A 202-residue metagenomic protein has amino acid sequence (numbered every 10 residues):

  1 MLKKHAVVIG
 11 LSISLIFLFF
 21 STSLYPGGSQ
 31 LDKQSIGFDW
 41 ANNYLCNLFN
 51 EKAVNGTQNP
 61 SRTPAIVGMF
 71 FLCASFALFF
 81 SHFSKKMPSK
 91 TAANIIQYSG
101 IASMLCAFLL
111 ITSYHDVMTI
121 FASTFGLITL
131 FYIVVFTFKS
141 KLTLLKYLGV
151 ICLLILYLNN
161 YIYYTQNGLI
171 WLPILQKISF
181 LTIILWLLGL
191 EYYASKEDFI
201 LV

Functional and structural regions predicted by a protein language model:
L2-L31: N-terminal signal-anchor transmembrane alpha helix
K3-S14, A65-G68, L72, I96-S103 (+4 more regions): Hydrophobic alpha-helical transmembrane segments of polytopic
L11-S14, F70-A77, F125-I133, S179-K196: Hydrophobic cores of alpha-helical transmembrane segments in multi-pass inner/ER membrane proteins, independent
S21-Y25, L105-Y114, I155-L172: C-terminal ends of transmembrane alpha-helices and the immediately adjacent extracellular/lumenal or cytosolic loop
Q30-Q58: Extracytosolic (periplasmic/ER-lumenal) interhelical loops and adjacent juxtamembrane/interface segments of multi-pass
K52-K86: Individual transmembrane alpha-helix segments
T91-V135: Membrane-proximal helix-loop-helix units in multi-pass membrane proteins
V134-V202: Terminal transmembrane helical module of multi-pass membrane proteins
